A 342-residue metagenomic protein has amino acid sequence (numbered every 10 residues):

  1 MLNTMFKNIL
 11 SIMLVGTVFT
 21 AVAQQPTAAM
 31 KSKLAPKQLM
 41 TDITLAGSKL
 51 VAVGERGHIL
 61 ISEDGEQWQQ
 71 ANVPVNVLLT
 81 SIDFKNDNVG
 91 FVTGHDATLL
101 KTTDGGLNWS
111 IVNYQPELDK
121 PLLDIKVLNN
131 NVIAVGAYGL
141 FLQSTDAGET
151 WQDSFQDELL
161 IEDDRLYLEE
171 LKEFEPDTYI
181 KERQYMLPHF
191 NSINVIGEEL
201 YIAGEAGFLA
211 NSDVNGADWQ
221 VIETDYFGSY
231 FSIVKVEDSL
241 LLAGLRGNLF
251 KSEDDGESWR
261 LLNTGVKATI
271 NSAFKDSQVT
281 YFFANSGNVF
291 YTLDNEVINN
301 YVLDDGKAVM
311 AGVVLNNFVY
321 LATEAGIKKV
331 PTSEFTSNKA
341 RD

Functional and structural regions predicted by a protein language model:
M1-L10: Bacterial N-terminal signal peptides that target proteins for export
I12-V15: Hydrophobic alpha-helical membrane-embedded or membrane-associated segments
V18-T20: N-terminal signal peptide c-region/cleavage motif recognized by signal peptidases
A23-D342: Residue-level hotspots at or immediately adjacent to binding/recognition sites across diverse folds
